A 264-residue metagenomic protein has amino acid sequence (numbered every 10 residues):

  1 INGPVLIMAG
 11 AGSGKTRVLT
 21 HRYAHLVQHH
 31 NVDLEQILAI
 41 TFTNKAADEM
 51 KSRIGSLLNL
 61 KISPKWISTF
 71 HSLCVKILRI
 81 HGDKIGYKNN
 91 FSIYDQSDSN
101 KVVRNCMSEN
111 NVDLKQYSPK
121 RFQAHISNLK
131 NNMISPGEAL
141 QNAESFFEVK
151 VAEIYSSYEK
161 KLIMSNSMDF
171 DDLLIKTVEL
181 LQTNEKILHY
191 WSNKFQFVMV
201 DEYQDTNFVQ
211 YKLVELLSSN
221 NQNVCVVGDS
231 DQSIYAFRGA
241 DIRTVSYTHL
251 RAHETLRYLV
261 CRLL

Functional and structural regions predicted by a protein language model:
I1-N89, I93, H189, N221: P-loop NTPase Walker
G3-A11, V18, L38-A39, A46-A47 (+3 more regions): Conserved helicase NTPase motor core
Q28, G55, N59, L78-D83 (+5 more regions): Non-catalytic alpha-helical coupling and interface elements of nucleotide-dependent molecular machines and regulators
E35, D48, S52, S56 (+7 more regions): Solvent-exposed alpha-helical segments within well-ordered globular domains of core cellular machineries
Q96-L162, N166: Coupling/switch/interface segments within P-loop NTPase motor domains and analogous charged loops in nucleic-acid
T248-T255: Conserved small/polar residues in nucleotide/adenosyl-binding loops
L259-L264: Hydrophobic alpha-helical segments, chiefly the membrane-spanning helices and signal/signal-anchor peptides
